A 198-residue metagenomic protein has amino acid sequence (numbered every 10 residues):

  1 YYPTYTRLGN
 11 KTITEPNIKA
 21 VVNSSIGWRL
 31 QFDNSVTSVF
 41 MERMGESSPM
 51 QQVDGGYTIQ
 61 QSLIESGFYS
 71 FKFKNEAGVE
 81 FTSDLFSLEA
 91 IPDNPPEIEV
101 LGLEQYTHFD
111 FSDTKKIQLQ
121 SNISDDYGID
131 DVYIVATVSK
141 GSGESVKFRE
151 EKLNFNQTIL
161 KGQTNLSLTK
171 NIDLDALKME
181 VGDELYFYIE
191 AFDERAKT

Functional and structural regions predicted by a protein language model:
Y1-T198: Surface-exposed loop/turn and intrinsically disordered segments
